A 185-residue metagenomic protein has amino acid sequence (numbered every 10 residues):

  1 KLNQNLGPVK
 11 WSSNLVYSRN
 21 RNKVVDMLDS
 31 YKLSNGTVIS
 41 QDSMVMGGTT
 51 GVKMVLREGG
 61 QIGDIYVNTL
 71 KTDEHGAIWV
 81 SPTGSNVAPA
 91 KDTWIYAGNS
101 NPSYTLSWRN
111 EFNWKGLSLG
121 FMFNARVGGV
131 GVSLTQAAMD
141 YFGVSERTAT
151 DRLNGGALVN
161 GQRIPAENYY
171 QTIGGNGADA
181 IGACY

Functional and structural regions predicted by a protein language model:
L2-S100, A138-Y185: Conserved small-residue
G7, N113-K115: Short strand-coil-strand connectors
V16-N20, N113, N124-R126: Outer-membrane beta-barrel pore domains and translocons
S30, N124-V127, V132-M139: Short Gly/aromatic-enriched secondary-structure transition segments
G116-F121: Repeated loop/turn-to-beta-strand initiation elements of outer-membrane beta-barrel proteins
